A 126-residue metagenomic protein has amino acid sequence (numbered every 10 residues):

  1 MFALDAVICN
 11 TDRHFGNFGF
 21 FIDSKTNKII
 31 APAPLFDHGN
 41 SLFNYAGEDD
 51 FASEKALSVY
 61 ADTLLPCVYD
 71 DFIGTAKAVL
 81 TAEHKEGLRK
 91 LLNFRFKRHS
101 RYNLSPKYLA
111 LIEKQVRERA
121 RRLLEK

Functional and structural regions predicted by a protein language model:
M1-N10, F15, G19-K126: Anionic ligand-binding catalytic core segments
